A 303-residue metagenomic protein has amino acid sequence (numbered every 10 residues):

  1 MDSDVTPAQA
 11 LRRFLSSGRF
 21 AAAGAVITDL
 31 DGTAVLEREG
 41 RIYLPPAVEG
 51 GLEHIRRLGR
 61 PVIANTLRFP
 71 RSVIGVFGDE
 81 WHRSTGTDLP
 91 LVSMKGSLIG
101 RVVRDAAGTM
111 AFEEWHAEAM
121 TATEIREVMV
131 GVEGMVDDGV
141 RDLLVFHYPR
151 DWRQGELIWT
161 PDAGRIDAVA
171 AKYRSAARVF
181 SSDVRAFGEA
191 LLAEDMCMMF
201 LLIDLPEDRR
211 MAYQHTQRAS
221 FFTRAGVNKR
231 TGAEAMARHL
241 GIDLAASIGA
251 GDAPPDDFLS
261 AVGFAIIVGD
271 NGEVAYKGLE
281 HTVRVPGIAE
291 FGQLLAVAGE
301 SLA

Functional and structural regions predicted by a protein language model:
M1-L30, A34-V35, P46-R57, D79: Non-catalytic pre-domain segments flanking phosphatase-related domains
D2-D4, A21, P45, F222-A303: Mg2+-dependent phosphoryl-transfer enzymes with acidic/Ser/Thr/Gly-rich catalytic loops
V26-T28, L91-V92, G249: Residue-level marker for buried hydrophobic side chains located in beta-strands that build the well-ordered beta-sheet
E37-G40: Short beta->alpha transition motifs characteristic of CBS
Y43-P161: Active-site phosphate-binding/coordination module
R57-V62, M211-A212, G263: A generic structural motif
L67, M94, L202, D252 (+1 more regions): Cofactor-binding loop segments of dinucleotide-utilizing enzymes, especially the Rossmann-like FAD- and NAD(P)+-binding
M135-I248, P254-F258, V262: Conserved acidic, metal-coordinating active-site core of Asp-based, Mg2+-dependent phosphoryl-transfer enzymes
